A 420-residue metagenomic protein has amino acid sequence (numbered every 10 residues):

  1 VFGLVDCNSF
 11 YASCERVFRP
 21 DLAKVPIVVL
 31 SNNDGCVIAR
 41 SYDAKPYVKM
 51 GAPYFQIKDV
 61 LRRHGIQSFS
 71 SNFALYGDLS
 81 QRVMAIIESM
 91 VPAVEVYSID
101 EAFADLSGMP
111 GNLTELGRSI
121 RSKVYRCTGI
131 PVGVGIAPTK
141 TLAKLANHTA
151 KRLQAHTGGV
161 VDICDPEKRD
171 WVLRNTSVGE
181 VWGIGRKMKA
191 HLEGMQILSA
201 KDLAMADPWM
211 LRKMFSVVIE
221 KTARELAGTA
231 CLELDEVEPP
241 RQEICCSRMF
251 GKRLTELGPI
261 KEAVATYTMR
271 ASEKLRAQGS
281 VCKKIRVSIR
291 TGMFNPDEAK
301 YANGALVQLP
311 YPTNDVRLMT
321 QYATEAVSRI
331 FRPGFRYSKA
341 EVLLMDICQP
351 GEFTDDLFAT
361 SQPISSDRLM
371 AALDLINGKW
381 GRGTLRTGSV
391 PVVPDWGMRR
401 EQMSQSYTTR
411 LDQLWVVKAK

Functional and structural regions predicted by a protein language model:
V1-I99, F103, M109, L226: Residues that scaffold, gate, or flank divalent-cation-dependent active/transport sites
C14-R16, A39-Y42, L142-A150, S216 (+2 more regions): Short acidic, glycine/serine/threonine-rich loops at helix termini
Y97-E101, A137-K140, S280-K284, F335-K339: Short Gly/Ser/Thr- and Asp/Glu-enriched loop/turn motifs at secondary-structure junctions
A104-R121, A150, Q196: Catalytic palm subdomain of template-directed nucleic-acid polymerases, centered on the conserved carboxylate motif
L116-G179: Long, highly charged, low-complexity intrinsically disordered interaction regions that mediate electrostatic DNA/RNA
E180, M188-G334: DNA-contacting surface of Y-family translesion DNA polymerases
L309-K420: Acidic, metal-coordinating catalytic segment for phosphate/diphosphate chemistry, firing primarily on the Nudix
